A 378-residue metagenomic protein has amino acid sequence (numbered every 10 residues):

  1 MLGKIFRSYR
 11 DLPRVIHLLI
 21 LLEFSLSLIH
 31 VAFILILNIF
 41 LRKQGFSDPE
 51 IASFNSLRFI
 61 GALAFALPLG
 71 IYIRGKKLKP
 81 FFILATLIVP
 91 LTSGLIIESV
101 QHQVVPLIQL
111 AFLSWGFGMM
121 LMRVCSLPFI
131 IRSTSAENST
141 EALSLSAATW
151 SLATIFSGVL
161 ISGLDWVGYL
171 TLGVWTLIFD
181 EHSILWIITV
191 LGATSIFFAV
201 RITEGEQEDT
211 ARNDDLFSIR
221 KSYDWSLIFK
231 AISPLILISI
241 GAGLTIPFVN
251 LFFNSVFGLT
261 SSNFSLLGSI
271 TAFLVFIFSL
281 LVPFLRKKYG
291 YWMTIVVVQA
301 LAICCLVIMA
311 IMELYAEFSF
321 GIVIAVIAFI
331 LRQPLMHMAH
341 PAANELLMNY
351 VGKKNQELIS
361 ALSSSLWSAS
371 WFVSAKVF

Functional and structural regions predicted by a protein language model:
L2-A64, L227-G268: Helix-loop boundary and gating motifs at the non-cytosolic
F24, T92, V104-M122, F320-M338: Hydrophobic core of transmembrane alpha-helices in multi-pass small-molecule transporters, especially MFS/SLC-type
D48-P49, A136-T149, S261-S262, V351-S363: Loop-to-transmembrane helix entry/capping segments in MFS-fold secondary transporters and related SLC/MFSD carriers
F65-L78, D165, F278-Y291: Helix-to-loop junctions at the C-terminal end of transmembrane segments in multipass secondary transporters
L87-H102, L301-F318: C-terminal ends and interior cores of transmembrane alpha-helices in multi-pass membrane transporters/permeases
L121-T134, M336-V351: Intracellular juxtamembrane helix-capping segments at the cytosolic ends of symmetry-related transmembrane helices
S144-D165, S364-S374: Glycine-rich segments within core transmembrane alpha-helices of 12-TM secondary carriers
T189-E208: C-terminal membrane-cytosol helix-exit motif in multi-pass small-molecule transporters
